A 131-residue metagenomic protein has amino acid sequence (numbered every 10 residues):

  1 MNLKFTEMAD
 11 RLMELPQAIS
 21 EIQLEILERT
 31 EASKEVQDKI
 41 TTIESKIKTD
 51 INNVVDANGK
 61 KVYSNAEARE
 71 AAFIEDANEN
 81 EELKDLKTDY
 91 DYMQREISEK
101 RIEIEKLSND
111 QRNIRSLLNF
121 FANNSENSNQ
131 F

Functional and structural regions predicted by a protein language model:
M1-L27: Short, charge-rich amphipathic alpha-helices with coiled-coil/heptad character
N2-F5, N123-F131: Short acidic DE-rich linear segments
M8, I47, I114-L117: Generic structural signal of hydrophobic/aromatic residues within well-ordered alpha-helices of folded domains
M8, L15, F120-E126: Short A/G/S/P-biased low-complexity tracts
R29-E70: Extended alpha-helical coiled-coil "stalk/arm" regions that act as elongated linkers or oligomerization scaffolds
T30-T42, E81-F120: Long amphipathic alpha-helical coiled-coil segments
D56-Q94: Short, glycine/alanine-rich amphipathic alpha-helical segment that often forms an alpha-turn-alpha hairpin
